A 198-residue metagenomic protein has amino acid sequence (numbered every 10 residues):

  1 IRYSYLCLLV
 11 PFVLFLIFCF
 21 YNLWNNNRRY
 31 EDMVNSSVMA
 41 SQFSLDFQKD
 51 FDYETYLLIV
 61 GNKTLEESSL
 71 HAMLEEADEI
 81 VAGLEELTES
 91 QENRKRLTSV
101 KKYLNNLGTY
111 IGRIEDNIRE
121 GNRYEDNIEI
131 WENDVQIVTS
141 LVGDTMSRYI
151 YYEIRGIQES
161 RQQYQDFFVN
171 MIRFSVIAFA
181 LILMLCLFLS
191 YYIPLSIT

Functional and structural regions predicted by a protein language model:
R2-E54, S90-Y103, M171: Amphipathic alpha-helical segments and their boundaries
C19, S36, F43-D50, S69-E76 (+5 more regions): Amphipathic alpha-helix face/heptad-repeat signature
F20-L23, N27, L57, G61 (+2 more regions): Transmembrane helix-loop junctions and nearby membrane-interface residues
N62-T88: Alpha-helical segments in soluble extracytoplasmic regions
K63, E89-S147: Polar/charged, Q/E/K-enriched amphipathic alpha-helical segments with strong coiled-coil propensity that act as
G143-Q162: Juxtamembrane amphipathic/hinge helix adjacent to a transmembrane helix
G156-T198: Selective recognition of signaling/oligomerization transmembrane alpha-helices
